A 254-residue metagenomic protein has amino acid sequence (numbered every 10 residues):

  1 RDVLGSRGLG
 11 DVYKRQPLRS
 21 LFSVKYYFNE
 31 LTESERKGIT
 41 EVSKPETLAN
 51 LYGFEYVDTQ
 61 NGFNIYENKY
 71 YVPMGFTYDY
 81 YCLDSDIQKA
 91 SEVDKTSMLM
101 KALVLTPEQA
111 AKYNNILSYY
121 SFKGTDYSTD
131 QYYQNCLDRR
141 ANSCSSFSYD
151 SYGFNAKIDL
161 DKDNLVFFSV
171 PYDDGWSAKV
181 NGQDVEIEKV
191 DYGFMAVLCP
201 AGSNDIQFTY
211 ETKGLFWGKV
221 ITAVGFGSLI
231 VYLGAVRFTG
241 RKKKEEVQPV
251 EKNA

Functional and structural regions predicted by a protein language model:
D2-Y13: Single conserved hydrophobic/aromatic residue that forms the stacking wall/gate of nucleotide- or nucleobase-binding
K14-L18: Short, acidic/polar
S23-K25: Loop/turn elements at helix/coil->beta-strand transitions in domains of secreted/extracellular proteins
E33-T40: Short, charged/polar "capping" segments at the starts of alpha-helices and the immediately preceding loops
R36, G62-N135: Catalytic cores of secreted or luminal carbohydrate-active enzymes
E41-K89, G202, S228-I230: C-terminal, active-site-flanking charged/polar segments
A110-A254: Active-site-proximal, structured, solvent-exposed surfaces of multi-pass membrane proteins that position macromolecular
